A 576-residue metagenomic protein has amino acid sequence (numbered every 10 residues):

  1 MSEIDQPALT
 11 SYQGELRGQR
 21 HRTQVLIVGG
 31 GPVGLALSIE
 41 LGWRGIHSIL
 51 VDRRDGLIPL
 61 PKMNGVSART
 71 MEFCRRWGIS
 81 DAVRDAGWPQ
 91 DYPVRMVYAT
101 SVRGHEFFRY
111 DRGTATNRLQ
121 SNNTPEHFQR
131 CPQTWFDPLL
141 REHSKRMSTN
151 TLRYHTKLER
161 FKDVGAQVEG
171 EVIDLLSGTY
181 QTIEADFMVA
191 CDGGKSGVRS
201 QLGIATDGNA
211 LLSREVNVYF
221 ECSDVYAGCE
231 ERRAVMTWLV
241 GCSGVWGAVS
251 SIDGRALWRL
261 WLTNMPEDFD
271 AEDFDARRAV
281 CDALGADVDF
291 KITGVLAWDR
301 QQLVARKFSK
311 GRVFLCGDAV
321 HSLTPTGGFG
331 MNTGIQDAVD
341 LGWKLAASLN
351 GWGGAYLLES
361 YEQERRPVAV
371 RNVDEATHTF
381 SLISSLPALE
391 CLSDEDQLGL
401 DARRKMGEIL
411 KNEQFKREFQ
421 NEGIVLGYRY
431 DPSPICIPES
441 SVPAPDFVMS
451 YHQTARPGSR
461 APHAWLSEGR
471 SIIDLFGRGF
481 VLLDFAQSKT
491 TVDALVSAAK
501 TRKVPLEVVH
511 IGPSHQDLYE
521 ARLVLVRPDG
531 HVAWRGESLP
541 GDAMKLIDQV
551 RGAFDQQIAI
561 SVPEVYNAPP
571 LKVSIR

Functional and structural regions predicted by a protein language model:
M1-V25, E40-R44: Extreme N-terminal leader/targeting segments of oxidoreductases
S2-D5, A346-S459, W465, R470 (+9 more regions): C-terminal helical "tail/cap" subdomain of flavin- and related membrane-associated enzymes
H21-T23, S177-F187: Core beta-strand elements of the Rossmann-like FAD/NAD(P) dinucleotide-binding domain in flavoenzyme oxidoreductases
G29-I39, G45, L140, A190 (+8 more regions): Conserved mid-domain beta->alpha element of the FAD-binding
G42-M63: Glycine-rich FAD pyrophosphate-binding loop
P59-H143: Active-site-adjacent segment of FAD-dependent monooxygenases/related oxidoreductases
D81, E142, E169, F187-R300: Conserved FAD-binding catalytic core of PHBH/FMO-like flavoproteins
Y154-V168: A conserved short coil-to-beta-strand element within the FAD-binding core of flavoproteins
